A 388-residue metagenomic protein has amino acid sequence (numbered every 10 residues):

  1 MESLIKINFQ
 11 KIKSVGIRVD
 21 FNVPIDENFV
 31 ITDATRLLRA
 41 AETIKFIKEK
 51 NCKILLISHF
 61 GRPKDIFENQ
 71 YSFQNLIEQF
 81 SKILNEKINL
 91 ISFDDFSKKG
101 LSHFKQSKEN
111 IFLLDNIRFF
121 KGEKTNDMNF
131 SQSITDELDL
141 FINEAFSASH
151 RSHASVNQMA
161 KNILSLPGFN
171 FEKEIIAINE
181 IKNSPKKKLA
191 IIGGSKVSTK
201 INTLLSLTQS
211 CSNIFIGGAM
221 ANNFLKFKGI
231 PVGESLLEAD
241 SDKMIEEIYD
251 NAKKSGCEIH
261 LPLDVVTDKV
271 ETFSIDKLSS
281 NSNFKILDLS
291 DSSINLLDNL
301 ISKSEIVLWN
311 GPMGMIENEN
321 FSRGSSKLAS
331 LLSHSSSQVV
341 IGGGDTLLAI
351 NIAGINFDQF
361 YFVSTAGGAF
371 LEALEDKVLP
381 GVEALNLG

Functional and structural regions predicted by a protein language model:
M1-G388: Active-site loop-to-helix "anion-binding N-cap" substructures in soluble metabolic enzymes
